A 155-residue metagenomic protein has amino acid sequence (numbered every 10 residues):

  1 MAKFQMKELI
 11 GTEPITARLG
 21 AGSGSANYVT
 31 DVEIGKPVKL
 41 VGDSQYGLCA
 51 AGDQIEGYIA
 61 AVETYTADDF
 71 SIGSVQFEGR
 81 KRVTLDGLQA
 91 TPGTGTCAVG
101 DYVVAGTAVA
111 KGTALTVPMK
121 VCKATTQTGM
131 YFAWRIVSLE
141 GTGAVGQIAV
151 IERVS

Functional and structural regions predicted by a protein language model:
M1-S155: Glycine-anchored, exposed beta-strand/edge motif detector
